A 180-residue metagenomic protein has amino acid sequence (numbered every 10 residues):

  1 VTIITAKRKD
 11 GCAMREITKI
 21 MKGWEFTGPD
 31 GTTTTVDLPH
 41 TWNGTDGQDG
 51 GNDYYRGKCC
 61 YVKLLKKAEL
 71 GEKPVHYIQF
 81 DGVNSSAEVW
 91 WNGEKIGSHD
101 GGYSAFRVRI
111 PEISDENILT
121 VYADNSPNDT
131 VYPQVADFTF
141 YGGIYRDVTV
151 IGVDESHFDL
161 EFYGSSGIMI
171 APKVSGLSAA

Functional and structural regions predicted by a protein language model:
V1-A13: Short, Lys/Arg-enriched N-terminal segments with co-localized hydrophobic residues within the first ~10-30 amino acids
I3-A6, K19, T35: N-terminal compositionally biased, intrinsically disordered segments and leader/signal-like regions
G11-M14, H40-N43, G47, S126-N128: Short, charged low-complexity linear motifs
E16-P29, N52, R56-G167: Accessory beta-strand-rich segments of carbohydrate-active enzymes
W24, D30-G47: Extracellular glycan-recognition surfaces and repeat-rich motifs
V89-W91, L177-A180: Beta-strand-rich binding/interaction modules
G167-G176: Short beta-strand segments of immunoglobulin-like
